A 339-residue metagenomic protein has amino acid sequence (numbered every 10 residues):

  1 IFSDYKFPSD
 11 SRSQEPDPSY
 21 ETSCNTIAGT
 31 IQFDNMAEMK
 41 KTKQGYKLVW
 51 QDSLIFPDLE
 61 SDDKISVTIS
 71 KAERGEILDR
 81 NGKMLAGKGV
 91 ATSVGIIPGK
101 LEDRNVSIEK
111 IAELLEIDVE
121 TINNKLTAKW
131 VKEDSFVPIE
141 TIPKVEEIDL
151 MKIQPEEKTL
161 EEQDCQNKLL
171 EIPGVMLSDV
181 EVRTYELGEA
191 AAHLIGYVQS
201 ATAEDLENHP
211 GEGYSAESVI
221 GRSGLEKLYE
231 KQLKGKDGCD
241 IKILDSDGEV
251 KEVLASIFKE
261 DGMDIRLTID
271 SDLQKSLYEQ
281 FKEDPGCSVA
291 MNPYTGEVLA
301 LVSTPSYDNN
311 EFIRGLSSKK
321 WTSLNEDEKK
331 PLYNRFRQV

Functional and structural regions predicted by a protein language model:
F2-C287, S306-R337: Extracytoplasmic/periplasmic proteins that interact with beta-lactams or build/remodel peptidoglycan
S288-P293: Short hydrophobic alpha-helical segments used for membrane anchoring or interfacial signaling
L301-V302: Short hydrophobic beta-strand motif reused across regulatory alpha/beta modules
